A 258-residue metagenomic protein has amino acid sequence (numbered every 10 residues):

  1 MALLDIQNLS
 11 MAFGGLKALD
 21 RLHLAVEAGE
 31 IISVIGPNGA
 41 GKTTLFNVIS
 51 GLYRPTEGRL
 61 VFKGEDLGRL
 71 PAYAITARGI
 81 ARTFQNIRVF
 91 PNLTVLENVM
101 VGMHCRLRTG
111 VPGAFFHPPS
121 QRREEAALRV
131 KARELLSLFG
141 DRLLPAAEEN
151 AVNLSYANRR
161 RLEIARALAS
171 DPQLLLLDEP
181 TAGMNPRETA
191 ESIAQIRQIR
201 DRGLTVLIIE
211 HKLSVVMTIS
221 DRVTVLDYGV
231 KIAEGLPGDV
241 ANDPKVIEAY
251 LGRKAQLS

Functional and structural regions predicted by a protein language model:
M1-S258: Glycine-rich phosphate-binding loops of nucleotide-dependent enzymes
